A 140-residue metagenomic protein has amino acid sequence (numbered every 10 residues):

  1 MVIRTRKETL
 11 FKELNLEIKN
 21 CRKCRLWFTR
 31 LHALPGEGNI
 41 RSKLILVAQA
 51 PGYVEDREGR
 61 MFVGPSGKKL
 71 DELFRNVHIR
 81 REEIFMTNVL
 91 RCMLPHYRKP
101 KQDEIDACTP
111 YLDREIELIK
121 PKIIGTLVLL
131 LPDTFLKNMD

Functional and structural regions predicted by a protein language model:
V2-D140: A polyanion-binding, active-site-adjacent surface
